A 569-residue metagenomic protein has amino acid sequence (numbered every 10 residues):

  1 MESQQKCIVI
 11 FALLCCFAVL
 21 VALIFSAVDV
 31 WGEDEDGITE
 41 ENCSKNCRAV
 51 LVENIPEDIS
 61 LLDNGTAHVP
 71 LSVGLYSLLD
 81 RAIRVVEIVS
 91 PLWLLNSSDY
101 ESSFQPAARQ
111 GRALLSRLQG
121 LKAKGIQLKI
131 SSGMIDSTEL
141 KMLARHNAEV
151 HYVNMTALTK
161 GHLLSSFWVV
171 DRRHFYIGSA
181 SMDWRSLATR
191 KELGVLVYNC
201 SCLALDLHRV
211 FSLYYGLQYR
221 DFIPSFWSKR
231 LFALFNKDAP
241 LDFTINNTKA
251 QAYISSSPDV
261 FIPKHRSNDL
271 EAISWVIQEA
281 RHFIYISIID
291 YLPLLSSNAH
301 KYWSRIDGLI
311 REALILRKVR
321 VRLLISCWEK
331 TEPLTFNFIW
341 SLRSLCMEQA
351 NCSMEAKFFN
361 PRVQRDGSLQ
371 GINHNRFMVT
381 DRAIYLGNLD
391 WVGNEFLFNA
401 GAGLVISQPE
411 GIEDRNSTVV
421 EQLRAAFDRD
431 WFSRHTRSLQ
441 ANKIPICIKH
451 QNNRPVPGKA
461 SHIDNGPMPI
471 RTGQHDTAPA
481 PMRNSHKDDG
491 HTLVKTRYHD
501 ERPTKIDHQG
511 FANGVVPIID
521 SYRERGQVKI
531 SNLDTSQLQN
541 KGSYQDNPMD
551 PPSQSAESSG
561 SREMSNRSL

Functional and structural regions predicted by a protein language model:
M1-T477, P481-L569: Charged, low-complexity intrinsically disordered terminal segments
